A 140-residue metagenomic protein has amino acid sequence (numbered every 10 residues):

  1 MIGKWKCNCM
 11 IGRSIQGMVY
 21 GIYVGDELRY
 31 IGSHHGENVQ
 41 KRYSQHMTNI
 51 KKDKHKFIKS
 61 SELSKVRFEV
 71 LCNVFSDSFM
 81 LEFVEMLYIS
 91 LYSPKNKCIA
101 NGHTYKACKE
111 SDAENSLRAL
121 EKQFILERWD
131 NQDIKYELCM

Functional and structural regions predicted by a protein language model:
M1-Y136: Structure-specific nucleic-acid interaction/processing domains
C139-M140: Nuclease-adjacent, charged terminal/linker segments that flank catalytic cores
